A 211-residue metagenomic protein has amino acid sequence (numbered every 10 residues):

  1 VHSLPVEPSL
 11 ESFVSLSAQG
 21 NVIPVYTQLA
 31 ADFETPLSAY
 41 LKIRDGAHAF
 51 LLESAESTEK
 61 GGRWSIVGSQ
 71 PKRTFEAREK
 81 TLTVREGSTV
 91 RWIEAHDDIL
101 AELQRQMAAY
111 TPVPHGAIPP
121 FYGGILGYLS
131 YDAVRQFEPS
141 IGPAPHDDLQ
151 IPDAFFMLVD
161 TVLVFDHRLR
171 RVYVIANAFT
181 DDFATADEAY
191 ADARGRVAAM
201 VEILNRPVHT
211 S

Functional and structural regions predicted by a protein language model:
H2-A49, A55-A95, Y131-S211: Extended accessory regions or peripheral subdomains of proteins
A49, Y110-P119, H209: Short secondary-structure capping/junction motifs at helix and strand boundaries
I99-G116, P139-Q150: Short acidic (Asp/Glu) patches
Y122: "…together with the soluble PPM/PP2C metallo-phosphatase catalytic core" -> "…together with the soluble PPM/PP2C
